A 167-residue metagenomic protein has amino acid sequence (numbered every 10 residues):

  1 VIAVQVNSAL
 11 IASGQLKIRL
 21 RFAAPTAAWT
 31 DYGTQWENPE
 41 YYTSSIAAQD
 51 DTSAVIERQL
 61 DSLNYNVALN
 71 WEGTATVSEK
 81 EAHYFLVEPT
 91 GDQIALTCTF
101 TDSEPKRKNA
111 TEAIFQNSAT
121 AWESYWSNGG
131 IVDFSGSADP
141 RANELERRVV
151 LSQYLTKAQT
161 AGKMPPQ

Functional and structural regions predicted by a protein language model:
V1-Q167: Acidic/polar, glycine-enriched structural segments that form the non-catalytic walls/loops of the carbohydrate-binding
